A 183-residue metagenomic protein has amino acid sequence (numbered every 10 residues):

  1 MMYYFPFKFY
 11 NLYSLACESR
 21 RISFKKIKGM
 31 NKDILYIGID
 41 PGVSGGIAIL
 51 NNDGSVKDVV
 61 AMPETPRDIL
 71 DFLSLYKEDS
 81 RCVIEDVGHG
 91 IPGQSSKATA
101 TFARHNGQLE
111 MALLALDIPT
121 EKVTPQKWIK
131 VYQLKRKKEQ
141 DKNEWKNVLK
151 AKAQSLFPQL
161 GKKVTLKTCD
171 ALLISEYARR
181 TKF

Functional and structural regions predicted by a protein language model:
M1-M2: Methionine residue identity
F5-F183: Phosphate- and other anionic-substrate recognition elements at nucleic-acid/protein interfaces
